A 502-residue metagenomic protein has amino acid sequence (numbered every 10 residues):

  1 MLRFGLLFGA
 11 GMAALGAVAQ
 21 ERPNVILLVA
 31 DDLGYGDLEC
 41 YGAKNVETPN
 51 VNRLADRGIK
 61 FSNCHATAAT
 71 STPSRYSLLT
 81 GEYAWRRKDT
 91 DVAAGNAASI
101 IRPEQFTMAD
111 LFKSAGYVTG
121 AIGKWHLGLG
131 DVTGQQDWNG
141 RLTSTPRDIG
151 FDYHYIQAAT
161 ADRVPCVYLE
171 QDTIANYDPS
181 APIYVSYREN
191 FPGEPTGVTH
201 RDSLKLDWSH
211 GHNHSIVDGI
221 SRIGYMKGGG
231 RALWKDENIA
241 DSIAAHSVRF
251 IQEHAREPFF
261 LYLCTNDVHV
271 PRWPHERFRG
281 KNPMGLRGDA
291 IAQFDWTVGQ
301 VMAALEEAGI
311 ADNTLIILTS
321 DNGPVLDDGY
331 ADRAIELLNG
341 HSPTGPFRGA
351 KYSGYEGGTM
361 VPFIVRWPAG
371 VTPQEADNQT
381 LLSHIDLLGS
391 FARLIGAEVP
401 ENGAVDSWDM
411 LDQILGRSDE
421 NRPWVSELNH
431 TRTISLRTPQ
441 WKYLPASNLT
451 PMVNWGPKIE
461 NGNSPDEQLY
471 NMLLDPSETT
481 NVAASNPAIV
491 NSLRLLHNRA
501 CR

Functional and structural regions predicted by a protein language model:
M1-L6: Bacterial N-terminal signal peptides that target proteins for export
A17-Q468, P476-R499: Formylglycine-dependent sulfatase
N471: Glycine-rich, acidic loop regions that bind phosphate or pyrophosphate groups
